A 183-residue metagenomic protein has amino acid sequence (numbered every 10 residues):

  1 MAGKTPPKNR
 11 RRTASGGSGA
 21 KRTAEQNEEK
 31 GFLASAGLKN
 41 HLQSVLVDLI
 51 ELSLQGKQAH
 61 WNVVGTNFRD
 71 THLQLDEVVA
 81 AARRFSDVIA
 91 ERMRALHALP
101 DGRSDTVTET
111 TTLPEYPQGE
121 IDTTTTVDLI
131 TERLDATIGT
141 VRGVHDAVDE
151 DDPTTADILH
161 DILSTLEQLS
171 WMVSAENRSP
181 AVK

Functional and structural regions predicted by a protein language model:
M1-E25, E29: Polybasic, lysine-enriched low-complexity intrinsically disordered terminal tails
T23-V45, T123-T126, I130: Disorder-to-helix initiation segments
G31-G37, L52-V78, T140-T154: Helix-loop segments that flank and shape redox-cofactor active sites
L46, S53, H60, V79 (+5 more regions): A structural signal for well-ordered alpha-helices, especially hydrophobic packing surfaces of coiled-coils
G56-A59, V63-T66, I89, L96 (+6 more regions): Hydrophobic stripe of amphipathic alpha-helices that form coiled-coil interfaces
N67-T106: Conserved alpha-helical segments that form or flank metal/cofactor-binding pockets of metalloenzymes
R94-R103, R133, T140, V182: Alpha-helix capping/hinge segments and adjacent helical runs
D105-D161: Acidic/histidine-rich alpha-helical segments that form the ligand environment of transition-metal centers
